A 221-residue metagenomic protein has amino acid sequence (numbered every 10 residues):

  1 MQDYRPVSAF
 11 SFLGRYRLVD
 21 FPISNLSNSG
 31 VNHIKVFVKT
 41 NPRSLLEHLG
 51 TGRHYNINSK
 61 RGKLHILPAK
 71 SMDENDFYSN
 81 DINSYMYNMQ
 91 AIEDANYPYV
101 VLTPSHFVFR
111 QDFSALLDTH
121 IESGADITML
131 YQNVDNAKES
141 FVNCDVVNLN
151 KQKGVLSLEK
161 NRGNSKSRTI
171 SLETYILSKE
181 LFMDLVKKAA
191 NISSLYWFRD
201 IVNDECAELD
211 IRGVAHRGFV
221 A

Functional and structural regions predicted by a protein language model:
M1-A221: Unchanged
